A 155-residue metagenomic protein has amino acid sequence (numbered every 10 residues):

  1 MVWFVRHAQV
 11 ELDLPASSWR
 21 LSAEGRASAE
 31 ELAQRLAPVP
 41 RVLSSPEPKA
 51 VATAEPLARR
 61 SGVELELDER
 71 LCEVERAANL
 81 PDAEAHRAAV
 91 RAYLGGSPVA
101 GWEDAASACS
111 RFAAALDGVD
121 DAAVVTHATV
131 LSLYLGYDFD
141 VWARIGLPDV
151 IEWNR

Functional and structural regions predicted by a protein language model:
M1-D68, R87-E103, I145: Active-site-proximal alpha-helix that buttresses catalytic centers in soluble enzyme cores
M1-V5, D121-V130: Beta-strand elements within well-structured catalytic alpha/beta cores of enzymes that handle phosphate/sulfate esters
E11, A50-V51, V74, V130-S132: Short, active-site-adjacent cap segments at secondary-structure transitions
A29-P38, A113-D120, Y134-D138, W153: Alpha-helix C-terminal capping segments
S45-P48, R70, V125-T129, Y134: Short, well-ordered beta-to-alpha junction loops that form the rim of enzyme active sites and present histidine/acidic
L71-A88: Short alpha-helix plus adjacent loop in nuclease-associated cores
V99, E103-G118: Alpha-helix-centered segments that form part of catalytic cores
F139-R155: Domain-level recognition of soluble alpha/beta enzyme cores, biased toward histidine phosphatases/phosphomutases
